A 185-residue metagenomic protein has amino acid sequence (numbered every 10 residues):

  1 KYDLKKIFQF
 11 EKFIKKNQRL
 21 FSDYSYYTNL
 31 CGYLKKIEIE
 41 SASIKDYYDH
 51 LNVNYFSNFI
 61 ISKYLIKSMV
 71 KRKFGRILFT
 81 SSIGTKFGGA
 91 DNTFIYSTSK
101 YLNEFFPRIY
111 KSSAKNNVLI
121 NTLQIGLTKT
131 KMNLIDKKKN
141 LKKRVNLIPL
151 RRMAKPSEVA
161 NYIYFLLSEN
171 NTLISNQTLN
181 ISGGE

Functional and structural regions predicted by a protein language model:
L30-K35, G184: Conserved NAD(P)H cofactor-binding loop of Rossmann-fold oxidoreductase domains
E38-I39, D46-L51, N133, R144: Substrate-binding pocket helix/loop in short-chain dehydrogenase/reductase
K67, R108-S113, T172: Alpha-helical segment proximal to the catalytic Tyr-Lys
R76-L102, P107-R108, S112, L127: Catalytic loop of short-chain dehydrogenase/reductase
N117-L119, I174-N176: Short, small/polar-rich loop/turn modules that mediate ligand/substrate recognition or access, typified
I148-V159: A conserved structural motif in NAD(P)-dependent oxidoreductases
Y164, S175-E185: Short C-terminal tail/terminal secondary-structure segment of NAD(P)H-dependent dehydrogenase/reductase domains
